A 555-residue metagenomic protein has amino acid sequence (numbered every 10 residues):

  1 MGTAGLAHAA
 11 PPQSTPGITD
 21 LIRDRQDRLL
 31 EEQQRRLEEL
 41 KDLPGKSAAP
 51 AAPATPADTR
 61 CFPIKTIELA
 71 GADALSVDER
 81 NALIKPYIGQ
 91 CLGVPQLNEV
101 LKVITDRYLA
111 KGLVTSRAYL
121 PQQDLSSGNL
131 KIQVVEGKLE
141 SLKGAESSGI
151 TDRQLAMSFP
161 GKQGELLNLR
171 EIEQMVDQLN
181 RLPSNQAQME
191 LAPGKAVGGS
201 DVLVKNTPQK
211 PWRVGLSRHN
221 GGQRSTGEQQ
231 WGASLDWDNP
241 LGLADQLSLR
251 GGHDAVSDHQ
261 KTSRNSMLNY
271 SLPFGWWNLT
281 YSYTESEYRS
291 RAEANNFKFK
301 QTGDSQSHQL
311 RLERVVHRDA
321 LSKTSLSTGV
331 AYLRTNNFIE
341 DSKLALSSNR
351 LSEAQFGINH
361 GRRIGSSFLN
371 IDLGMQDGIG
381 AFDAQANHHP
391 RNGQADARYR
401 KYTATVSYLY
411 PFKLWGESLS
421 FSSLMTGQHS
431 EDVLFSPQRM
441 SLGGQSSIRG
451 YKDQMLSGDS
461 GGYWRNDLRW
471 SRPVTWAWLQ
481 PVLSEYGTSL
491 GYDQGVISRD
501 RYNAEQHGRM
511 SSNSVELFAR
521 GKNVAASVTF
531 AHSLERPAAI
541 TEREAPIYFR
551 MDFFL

Functional and structural regions predicted by a protein language model:
A10-G222, G252-R264, L424-T426: Periplasmic polypeptide-binding modules associated with outer-membrane biogenesis and secretion
G164, H219-G221, G252-V256, A294-F299 (+5 more regions): Extracellular loop and loop/strand-boundary signature of outer-membrane beta-barrel proteins
L191, L216-N220, L247-H253, L268 (+8 more regions): Transmembrane beta-barrel strands of outer-membrane/channel proteins
G198, G227-W231, T262-S266, D304-H308 (+7 more regions): Residues that define the transmembrane beta-barrel architecture of outer-membrane proteins
W212-V214, L241-L247, G275-Y281, D319-T324 (+4 more regions): Repeated loop/turn-to-beta-strand initiation elements of outer-membrane beta-barrel proteins
L235, L310, L517-V524, R543-L555: Outer-membrane beta-barrel "beta-signal"
D258-H360: Transmembrane beta-barrel wall of Gram-negative outer-membrane proteins
N336-Q494, S498, T541: C-terminal outer-membrane beta-barrel translocator/porin domains of Gram-negative envelope proteins and their
